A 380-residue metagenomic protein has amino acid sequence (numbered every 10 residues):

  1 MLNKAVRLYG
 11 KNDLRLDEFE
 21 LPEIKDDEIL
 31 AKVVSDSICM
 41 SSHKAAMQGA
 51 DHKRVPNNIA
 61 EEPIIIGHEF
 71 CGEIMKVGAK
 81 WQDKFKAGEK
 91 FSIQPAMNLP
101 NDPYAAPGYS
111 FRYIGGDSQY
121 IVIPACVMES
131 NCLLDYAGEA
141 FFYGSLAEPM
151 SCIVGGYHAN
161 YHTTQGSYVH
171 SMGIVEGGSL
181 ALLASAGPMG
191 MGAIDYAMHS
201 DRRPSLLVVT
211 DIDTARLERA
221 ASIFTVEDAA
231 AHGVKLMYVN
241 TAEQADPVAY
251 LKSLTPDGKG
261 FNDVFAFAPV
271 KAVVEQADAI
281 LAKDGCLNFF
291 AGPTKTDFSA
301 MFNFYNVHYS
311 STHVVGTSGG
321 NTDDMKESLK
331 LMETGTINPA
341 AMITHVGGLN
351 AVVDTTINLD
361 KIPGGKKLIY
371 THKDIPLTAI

Functional and structural regions predicted by a protein language model:
N3, T164, E227-D228, Q244-S253 (+3 more regions): C-terminal hydrophobic helical "lid"/dimerization subdomain of Rossmann-like NAD(P)H-dependent oxidoreductases
P22-S37, D51-P100, I114-G115, L134: Glycine-rich beta-strand-centered segment in the early N-terminal region that forms part of a ligand/cofactor-binding
E23, P63, D83-K84, Y143-L146 (+2 more regions): Residue-level "contact hotspot" at macromolecular interaction interfaces
N57, P95-S179: NAD(P)H dinucleotide-binding glycine-rich loop of Rossmann-like/cofactor-binding domains, especially the beta1-alpha1
P149, A184-G187: Glycine-rich Rossmann-fold phosphate-binding loop(s) that bind the pyrophosphate of adenine dinucleotide cofactors
G177-G178, L183, I194-V273: Adenosine-nucleotide cofactor-binding segment
P188-M189, R216: Hydrophobic/small residue at the entry helix of a nucleotide-binding pocket
A221-V234, A268-T334, H372-I380: Glycine-rich phosphate-binding loop and adjacent beta-alpha segment of Rossmann(oid) nucleotide-cofactor-binding
